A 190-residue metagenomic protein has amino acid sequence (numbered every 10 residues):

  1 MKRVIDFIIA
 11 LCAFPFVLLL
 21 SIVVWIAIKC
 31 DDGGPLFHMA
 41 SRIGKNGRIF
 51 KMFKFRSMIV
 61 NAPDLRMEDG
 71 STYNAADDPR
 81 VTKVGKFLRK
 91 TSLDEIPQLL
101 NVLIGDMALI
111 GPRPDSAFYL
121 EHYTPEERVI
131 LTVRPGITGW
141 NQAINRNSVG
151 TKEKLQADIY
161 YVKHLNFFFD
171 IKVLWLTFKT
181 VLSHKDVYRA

Functional and structural regions predicted by a protein language model:
M1-N61, K172-A190: A hydrophobic, helix-centered structural microdomain
F7, I130-A190: C-terminal terminal-structure detector
A10, W25, H38, T82-K86 (+2 more regions): Positions in alpha-helical segments
P15, L19, P35, P97 (+2 more regions): Proline-centered helix-kink/hinge sites
I26, M39, K54, R80-K83 (+4 more regions): Residue-level recognition of specific faces of alpha-helices
A27, D69-T72, R128-L131, A157-I159: Short, P/G- and charge-enriched loop/turn segments at secondary-structure junctions
H38-R80, T138-Q156: Short, glycine-rich, amphipathic interfacial segments at transmembrane boundaries or analogous
M58, N74-V133, L174-T177: A short, structured surface patch at a secondary-structure boundary
